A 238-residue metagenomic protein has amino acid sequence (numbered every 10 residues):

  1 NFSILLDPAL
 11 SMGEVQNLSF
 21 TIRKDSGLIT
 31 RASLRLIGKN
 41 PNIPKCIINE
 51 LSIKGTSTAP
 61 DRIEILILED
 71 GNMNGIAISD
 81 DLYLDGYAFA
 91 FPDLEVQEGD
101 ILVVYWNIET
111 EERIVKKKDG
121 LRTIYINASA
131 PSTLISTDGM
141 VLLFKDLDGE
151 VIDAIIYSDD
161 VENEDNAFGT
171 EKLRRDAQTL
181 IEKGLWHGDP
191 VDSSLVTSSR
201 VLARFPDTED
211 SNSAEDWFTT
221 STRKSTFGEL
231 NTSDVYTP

Functional and structural regions predicted by a protein language model:
N1-L5, I101: Aromatic sugar-binding surface patches on proteins that engage polysaccharides or sugar-phosphate polymers
L6-Q16: Surface-exposed, short loops/turns at beta-strand junctions within beta-sandwich domains
S11, D93, E98-P238: Solvent-exposed beta-edge/loop recognition patches
I22-K24: Conserved structural position at the C-terminal beta-strand of extracellular beta-sandwich adhesion modules
T30-L84, L134-S136, D159-D160, S233-P238: A structural motif detector for short, solvent-exposed N-terminal "entry" segments of globular domains
D81-G86, F144-L147: Short edge-strand/loop segments of extracellular domains
G86-P92: Short alpha-helix capping/helix-loop boundary micro-motifs
